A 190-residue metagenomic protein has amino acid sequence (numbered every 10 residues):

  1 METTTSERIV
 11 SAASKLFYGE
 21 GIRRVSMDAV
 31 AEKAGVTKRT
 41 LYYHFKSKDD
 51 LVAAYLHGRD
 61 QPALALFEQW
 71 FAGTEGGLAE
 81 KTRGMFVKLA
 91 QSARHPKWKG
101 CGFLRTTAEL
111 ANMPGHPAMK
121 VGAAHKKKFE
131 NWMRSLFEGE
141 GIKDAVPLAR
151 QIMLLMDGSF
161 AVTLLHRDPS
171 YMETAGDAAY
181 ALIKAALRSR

Functional and structural regions predicted by a protein language model:
M1-T4, S189-R190: N-terminal intrinsically disordered/low-complexity leader segments
R8, A12-A54: Helix-turn-helix
K48, R59-A63, T74, L78 (+4 more regions): Hydrophobic/aromatic residues within well-ordered alpha-helical segments
V52-R59, L66: Alpha-helical DNA-contacting segments of helix-turn-helix folds
A54, E68-P96, G139, A149-I152: Hydrophobic alpha-helical connector segments
Q69, K99, P117-K128, S135: Short, solvent-exposed amphipathic helices
E80-K81, H95-H116: Amphipathic alpha-helical segments used for helix-helix packing
H116-A124, E138-R190: Hydrophobic/aromatic-rich alpha-helical bundle segments in the mid-to-C-terminal region
